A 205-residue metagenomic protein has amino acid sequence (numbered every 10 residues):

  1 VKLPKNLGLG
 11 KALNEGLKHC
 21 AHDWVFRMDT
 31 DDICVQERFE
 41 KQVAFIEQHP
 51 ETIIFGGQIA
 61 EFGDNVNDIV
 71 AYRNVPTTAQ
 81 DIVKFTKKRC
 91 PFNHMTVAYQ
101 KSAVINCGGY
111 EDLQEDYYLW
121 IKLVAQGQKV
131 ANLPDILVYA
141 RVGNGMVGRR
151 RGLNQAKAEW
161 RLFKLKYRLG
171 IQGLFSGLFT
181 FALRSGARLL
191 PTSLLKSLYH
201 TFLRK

Functional and structural regions predicted by a protein language model:
K2-C20, K41: Glycine-rich, basic loop-to-helix element that forms the pyrophosphate-binding segment of sugar-nucleotide handling
K18, N74-N154: Conserved nucleotide-sugar donor-binding catalytic segment
A21, V35-Q36, Q100: GHKL-family ATP-binding catalytic core of two-component histidine kinases
H22, H49-T52, Q128: Short, high-confidence coil segments that cap the C-terminus of an alpha-helix and link into the following beta-strand
V25: Short aromatic/hydrophobic "clamp" motif used to bind/position activated sugar donors
D29-I33: The conserved acidic donor/metal-binding loop of glycosyltransferases
E37-V70: Conserved donor NDP-sugar-binding/catalytic core segment of glycosyltransferases
M146-K205: Non-catalytic, C-terminal membrane-associated alpha-helical segments of glycosyltransferases
